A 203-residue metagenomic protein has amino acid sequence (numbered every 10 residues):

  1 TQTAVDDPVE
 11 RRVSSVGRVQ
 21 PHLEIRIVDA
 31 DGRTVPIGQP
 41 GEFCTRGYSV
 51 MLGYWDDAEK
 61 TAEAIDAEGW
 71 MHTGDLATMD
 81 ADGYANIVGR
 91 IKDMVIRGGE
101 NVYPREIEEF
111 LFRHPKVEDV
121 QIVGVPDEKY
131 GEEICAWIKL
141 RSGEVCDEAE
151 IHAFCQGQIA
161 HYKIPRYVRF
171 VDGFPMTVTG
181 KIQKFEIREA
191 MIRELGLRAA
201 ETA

Functional and structural regions predicted by a protein language model:
T1-L23, I37-G41, V50-L52, A62 (+2 more regions): Conserved ATP-binding loop and adjacent catalytic segment of the adenylate-forming AMP-binding
D6-D7, E150-G157, L195-R198: Short, positively charged
I25, D31, G47-G53, K60-E63 (+4 more regions): AMP-binding/adenylate-forming catalytic core of the ANL superfamily
E189-A203: Acidic/polar alpha-helix N-cap and adjacent early helical turns within long charge-rich amphipathic helices/linkers
